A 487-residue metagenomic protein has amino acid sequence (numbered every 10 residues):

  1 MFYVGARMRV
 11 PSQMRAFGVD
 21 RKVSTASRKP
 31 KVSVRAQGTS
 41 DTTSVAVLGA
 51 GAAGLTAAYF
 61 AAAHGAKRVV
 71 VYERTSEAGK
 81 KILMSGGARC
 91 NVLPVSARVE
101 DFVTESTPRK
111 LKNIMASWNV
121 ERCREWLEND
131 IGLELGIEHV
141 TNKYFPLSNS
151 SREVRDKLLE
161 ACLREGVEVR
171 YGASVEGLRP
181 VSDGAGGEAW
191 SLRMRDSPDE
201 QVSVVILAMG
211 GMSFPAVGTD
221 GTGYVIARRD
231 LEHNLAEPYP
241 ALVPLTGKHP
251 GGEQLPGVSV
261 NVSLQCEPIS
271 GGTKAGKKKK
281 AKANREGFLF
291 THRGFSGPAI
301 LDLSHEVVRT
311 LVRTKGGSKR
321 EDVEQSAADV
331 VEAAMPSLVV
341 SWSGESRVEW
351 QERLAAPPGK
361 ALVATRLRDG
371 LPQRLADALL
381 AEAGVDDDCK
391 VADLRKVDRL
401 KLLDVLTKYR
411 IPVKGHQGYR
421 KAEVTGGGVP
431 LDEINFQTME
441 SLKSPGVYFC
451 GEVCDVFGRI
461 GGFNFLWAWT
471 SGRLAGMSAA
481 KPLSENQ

Functional and structural regions predicted by a protein language model:
D41-T43, M194-V204, A283-R285: Core beta-strand elements of the Rossmann-like FAD/NAD(P) dinucleotide-binding domain in flavoenzyme oxidoreductases
T43-V71, A475-A480: N-terminal Rossmann-like FAD-binding beta1-loop-alpha1 element of flavoenzymes
A46-L48, Y72, V175, D199-P215 (+4 more regions): Short hydrophobic core segments
A62-G87: Glycine-rich FAD pyrophosphate-binding loop
E77, R98, T107, R122-N142 (+6 more regions): Residue-level recognition of phosphate/Mg2+-coordinating polar/acidic sites in nucleotide-handling active sites
L111-N119, T141-E160, F214-T219, T246-P250 (+1 more regions): Short beta-strand to alpha-helix junction loop
Y171-E188: A conserved short coil-to-beta-strand element within the FAD-binding core of flavoproteins
V204-G251: Glycine-rich loop(s) and the adjacent beta-strand/alpha-helix scaffold that form part
